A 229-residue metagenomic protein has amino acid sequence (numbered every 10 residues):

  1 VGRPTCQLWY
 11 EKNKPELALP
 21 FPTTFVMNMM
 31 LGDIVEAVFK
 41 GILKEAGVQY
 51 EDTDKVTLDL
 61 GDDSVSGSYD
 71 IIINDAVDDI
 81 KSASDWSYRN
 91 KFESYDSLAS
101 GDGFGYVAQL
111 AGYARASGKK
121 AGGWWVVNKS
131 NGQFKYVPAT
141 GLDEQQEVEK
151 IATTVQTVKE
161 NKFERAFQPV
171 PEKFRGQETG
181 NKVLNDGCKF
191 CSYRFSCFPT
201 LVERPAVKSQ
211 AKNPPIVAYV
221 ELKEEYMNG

Functional and structural regions predicted by a protein language model:
V1-V77, S82-S100: Metal-dependent nuclease catalytic cores that hydrolyze phosphodiester bonds in DNA/RNA, characterized by
D33, F104-V107, Q145: Alpha-helix initiation and capping sites
D59, Q109-G112: Short secondary-structure capping micro-motifs at structural edges
S64, Y106-Q109: Amphipathic coiled-coil/heptad-repeat helices and related helical stalk/stem segments that mediate oligomerization
S100-D102, G112, A116-G229: Metal-dependent nuclease catalytic regions and adjoining charged, substrate-binding loops involved in nucleic-acid end
